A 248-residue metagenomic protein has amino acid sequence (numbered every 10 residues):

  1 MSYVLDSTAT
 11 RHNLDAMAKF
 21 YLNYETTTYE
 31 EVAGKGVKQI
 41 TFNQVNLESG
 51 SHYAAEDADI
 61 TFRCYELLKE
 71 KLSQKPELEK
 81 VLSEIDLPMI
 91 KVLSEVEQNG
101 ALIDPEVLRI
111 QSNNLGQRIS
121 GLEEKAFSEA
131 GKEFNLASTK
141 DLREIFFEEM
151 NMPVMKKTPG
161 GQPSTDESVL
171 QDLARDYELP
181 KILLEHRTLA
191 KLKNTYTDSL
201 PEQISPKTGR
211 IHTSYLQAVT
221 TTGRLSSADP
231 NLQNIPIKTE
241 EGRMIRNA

Functional and structural regions predicted by a protein language model:
Y3, T8-E240: Conserved "right-hand" nucleotidyltransferase catalytic core of DNA-directed polymerases
M244-A248: Conserved catalytic alpha/beta cores of large enzymes that bind or transform nucleotide phosphates and polynucleotides
